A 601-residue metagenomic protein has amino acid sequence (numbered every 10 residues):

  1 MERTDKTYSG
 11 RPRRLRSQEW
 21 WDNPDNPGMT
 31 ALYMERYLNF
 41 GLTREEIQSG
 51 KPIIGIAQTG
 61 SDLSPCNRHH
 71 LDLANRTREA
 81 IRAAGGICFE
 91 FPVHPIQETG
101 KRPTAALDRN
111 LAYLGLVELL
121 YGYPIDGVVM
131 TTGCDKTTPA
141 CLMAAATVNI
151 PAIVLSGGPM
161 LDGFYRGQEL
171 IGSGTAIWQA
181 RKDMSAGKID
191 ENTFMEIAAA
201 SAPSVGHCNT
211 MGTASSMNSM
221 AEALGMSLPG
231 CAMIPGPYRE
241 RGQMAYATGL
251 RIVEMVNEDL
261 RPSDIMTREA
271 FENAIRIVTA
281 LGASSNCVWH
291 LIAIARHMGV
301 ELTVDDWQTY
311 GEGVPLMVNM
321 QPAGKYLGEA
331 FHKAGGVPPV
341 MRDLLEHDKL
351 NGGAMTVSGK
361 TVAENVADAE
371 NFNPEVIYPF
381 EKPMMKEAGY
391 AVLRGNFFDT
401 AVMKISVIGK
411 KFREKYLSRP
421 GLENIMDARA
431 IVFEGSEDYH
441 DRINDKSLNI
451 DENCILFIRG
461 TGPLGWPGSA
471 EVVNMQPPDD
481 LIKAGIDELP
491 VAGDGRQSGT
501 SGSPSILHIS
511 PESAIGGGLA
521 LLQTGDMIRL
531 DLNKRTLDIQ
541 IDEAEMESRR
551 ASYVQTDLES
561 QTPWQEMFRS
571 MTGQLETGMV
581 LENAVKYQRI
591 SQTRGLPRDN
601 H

Functional and structural regions predicted by a protein language model:
E2-D62, C66, L73-V93, T99 (+3 more regions): Catalytic or ion-coupling anion/metal-binding cores of large enzyme and transporter domains
S64-R68, G100-D108, V128, G133: Short coil/turn segments at secondary-structure boundaries
E90-Y123: N-terminal small/polar loop signature for handling phosphorylated ligands or for N-terminal nucleophile
D108, V129, G133-T137, V205-G212: Short, well-structured alpha-helical patches and their helix-loop capping segments that border functional surfaces
L111-E118, A140, N273, D438 (+1 more regions): Well-ordered alpha-helical segments embedded in enzymatic catalytic cores
A112, T138, N474-P477: Amphipathic coiled-coil/heptad-repeat helices and related helical stalk/stem segments that mediate oligomerization
L120-C141, A152-G157: A short, small-residue-rich loop immediately preceding and capping a beta-strand
